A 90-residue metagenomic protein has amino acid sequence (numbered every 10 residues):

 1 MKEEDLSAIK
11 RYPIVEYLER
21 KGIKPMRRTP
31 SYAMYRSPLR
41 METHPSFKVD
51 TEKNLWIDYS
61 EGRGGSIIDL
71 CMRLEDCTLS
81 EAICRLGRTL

Functional and structural regions predicted by a protein language model:
M1-L90: N-terminal structured subdomain of primase-like DNA metabolism proteins
